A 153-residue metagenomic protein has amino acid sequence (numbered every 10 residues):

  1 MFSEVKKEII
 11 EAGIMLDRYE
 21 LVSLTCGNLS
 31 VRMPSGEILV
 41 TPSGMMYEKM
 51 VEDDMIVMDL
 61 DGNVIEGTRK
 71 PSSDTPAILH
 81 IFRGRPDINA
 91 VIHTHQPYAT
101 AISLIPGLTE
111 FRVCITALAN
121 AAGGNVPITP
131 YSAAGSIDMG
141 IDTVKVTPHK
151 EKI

Functional and structural regions predicted by a protein language model:
M1-I153: Glycine-rich flexible loops
